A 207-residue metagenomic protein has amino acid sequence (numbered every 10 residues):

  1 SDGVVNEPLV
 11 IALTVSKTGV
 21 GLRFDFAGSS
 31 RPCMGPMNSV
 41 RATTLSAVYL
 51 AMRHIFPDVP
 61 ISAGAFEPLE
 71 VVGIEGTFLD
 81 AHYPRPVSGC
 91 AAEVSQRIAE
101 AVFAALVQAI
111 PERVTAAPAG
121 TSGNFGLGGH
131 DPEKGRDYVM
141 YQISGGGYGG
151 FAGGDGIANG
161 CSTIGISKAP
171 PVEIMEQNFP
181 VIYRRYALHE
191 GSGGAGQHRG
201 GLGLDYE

Functional and structural regions predicted by a protein language model:
S1-E207: Glycine/proline-enriched, intrinsically flexible loops and inter-domain linkers
